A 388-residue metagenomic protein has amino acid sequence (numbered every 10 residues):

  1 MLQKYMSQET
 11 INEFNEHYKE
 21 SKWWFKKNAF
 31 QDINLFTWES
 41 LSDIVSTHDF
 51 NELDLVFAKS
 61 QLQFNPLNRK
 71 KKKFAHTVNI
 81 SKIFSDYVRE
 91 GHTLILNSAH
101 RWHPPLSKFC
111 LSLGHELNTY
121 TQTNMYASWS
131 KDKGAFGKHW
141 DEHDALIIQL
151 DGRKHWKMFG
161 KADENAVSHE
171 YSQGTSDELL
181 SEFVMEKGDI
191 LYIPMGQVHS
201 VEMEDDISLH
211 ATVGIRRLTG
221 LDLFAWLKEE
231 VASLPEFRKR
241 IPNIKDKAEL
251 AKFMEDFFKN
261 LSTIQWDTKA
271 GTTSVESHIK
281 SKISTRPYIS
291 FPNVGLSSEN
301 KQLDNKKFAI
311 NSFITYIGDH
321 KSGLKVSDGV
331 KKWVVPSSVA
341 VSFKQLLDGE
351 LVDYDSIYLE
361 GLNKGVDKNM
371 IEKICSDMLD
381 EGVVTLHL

Functional and structural regions predicted by a protein language model:
M1-H17, F30-D189, Q197-K245: Active-site region of the double-stranded beta-helix
M1-N34, D328, S338, Q345 (+2 more regions): Generic N-terminal segment detector
S21, V335-L388: Long, charge-rich, low-complexity alpha-helical segments
V45-H48, L117, L261, Q265 (+4 more regions): Hydrophobic, Leu/Ile/Phe/Ala-enriched alpha-helical segments that form helix-helix packing faces
H139, L191, G365-N369: Short alpha-helix boundary/capping motifs
Y192-P194, H387: Residue-level recognition of conserved beta-strand edge/terminus positions
K228-E299: C-terminal amphipathic alpha-helical segment
D267-L347, H387-L388: Acidic, low-complexity/disordered tracts enriched in E/D and polar residues
